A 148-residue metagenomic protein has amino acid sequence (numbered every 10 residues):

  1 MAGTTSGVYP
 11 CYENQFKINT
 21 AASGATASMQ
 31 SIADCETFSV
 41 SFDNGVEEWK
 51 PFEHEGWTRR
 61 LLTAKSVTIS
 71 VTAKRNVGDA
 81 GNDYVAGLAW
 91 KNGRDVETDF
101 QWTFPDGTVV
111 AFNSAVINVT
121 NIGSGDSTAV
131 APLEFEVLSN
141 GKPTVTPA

Functional and structural regions predicted by a protein language model:
M1-A2, A148: Glycine- and charge-rich intrinsically disordered segments
A2-N76, V116-E134: Solvent-exposed edge beta-strands and adjacent loop segments that serve as assembly or binding interfaces
A21-A22, D106-A111, P147: Polar, enzyme-active/binding microenvironments
A73, Q101, V137-S139: Generic alpha-helical hydrophobic packing signal
R75, D106, G141: Acidic, glycine-rich active-site loops and adjacent beta-strand->loop/helix elements that engage anionic groups
N76-A80, P143-T146: Short, cysteine-centered beta-strand-loop-beta hairpins and adjacent loop/turn segments enriched in charged/polar
G81-N113: Short, acidic/charged, Gly/Pro-enriched secondary-structure junctions
A131-V145: Short solvent-exposed strand/turn elements
